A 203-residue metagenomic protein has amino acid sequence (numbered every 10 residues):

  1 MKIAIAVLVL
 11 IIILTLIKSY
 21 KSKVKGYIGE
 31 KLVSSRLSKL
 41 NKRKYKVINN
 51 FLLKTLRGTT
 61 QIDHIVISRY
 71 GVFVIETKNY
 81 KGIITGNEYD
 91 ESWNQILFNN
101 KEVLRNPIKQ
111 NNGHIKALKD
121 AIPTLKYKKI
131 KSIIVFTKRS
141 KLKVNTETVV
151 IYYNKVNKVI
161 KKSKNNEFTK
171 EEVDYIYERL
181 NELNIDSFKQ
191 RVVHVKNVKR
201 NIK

Functional and structural regions predicted by a protein language model:
M1-T60, I67-V72, K78-G86, S92 (+1 more regions): Surface-exposed interaction regions that form or flank ligand-binding interfaces
